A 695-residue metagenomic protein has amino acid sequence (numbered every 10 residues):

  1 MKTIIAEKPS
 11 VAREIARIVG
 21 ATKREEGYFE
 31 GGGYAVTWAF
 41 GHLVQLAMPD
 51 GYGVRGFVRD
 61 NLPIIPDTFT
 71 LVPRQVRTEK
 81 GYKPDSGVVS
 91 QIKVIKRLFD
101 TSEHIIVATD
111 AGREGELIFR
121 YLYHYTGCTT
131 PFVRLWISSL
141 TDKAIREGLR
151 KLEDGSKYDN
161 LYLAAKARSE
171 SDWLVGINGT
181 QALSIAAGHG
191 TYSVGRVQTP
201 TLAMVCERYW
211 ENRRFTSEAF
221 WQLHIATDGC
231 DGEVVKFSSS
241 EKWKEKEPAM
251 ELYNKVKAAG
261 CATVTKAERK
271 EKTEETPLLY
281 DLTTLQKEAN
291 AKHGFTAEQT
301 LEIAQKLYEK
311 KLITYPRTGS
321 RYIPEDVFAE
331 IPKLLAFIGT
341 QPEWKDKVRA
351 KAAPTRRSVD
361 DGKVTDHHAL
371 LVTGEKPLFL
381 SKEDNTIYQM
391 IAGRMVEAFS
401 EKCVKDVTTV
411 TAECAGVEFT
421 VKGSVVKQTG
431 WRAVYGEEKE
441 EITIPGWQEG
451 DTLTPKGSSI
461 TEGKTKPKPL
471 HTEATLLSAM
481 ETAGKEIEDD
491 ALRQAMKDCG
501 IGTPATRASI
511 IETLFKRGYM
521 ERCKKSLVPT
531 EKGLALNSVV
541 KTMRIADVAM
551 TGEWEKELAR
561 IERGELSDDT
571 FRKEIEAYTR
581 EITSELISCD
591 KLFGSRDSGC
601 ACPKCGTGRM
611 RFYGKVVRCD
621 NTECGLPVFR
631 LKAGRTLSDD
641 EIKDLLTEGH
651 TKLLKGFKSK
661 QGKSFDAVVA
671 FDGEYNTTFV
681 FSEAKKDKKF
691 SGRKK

Functional and structural regions predicted by a protein language model:
M1-S169, W173, G179, P467: Intrinsically disordered, low-complexity regulatory segments
K2, G81-K83, Y125, T130 (+6 more regions): Basic, low-complexity terminal or inter-domain segments flanking catalytic cores
P9-A16, G33-V36, F40, R59-L62 (+21 more regions): Amphipathic alpha-helical transducer elements in NTP-driven molecular machines
E30-G32, A226-C230, E413-V417, Q661: Short strand-coil-strand connectors
G87, D142-T227, R269-K270: C-terminal or mid-to-C-terminal helical accessory/interaction module adjacent to the motor/catalytic core
K244-Y280, Q286: Metal- or metallocofactor-binding catalytic centers and their adjacent structured scaffolds across diverse enzyme
